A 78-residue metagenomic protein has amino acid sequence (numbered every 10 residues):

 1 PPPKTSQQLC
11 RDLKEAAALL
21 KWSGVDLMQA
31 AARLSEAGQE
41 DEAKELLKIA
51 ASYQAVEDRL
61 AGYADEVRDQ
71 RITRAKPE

Functional and structural regions predicted by a protein language model:
P1-A32: N-terminal acidic leader/helix
P1-C10, D58-E78: Short, charged, intrinsically disordered terminal tails
Q29-Q70: Short, charge-rich amphipathic interface segments used for partner binding and complex assembly
